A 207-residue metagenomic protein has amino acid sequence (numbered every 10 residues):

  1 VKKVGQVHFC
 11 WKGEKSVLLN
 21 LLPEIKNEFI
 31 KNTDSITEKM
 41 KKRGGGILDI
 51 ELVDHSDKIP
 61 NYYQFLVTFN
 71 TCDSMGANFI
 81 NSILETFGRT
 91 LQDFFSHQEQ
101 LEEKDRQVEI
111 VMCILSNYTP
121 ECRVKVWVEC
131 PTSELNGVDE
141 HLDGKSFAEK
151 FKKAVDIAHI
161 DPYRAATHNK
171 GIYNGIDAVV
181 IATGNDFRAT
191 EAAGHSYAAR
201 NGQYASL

Functional and structural regions predicted by a protein language model:
V1-K26, A198-L207: A structural-propensity feature for long, helix-poor, extended segments
K2-V4, S56-P60, N169: Flexible hinge/switch segments at interdomain interfaces of large molecular machines
Q6-H8, Y63-L66, I110-C113, R164: Structural motif
K12, S16-G88, P162: Intrinsically disordered, low-complexity linker/loop segments enriched in Gly/Pro and charged/polar residues
I80-F95, E99-L207: Glycine-rich anion/phosphate-binding loop at the beta-strand->alpha-helix junction
